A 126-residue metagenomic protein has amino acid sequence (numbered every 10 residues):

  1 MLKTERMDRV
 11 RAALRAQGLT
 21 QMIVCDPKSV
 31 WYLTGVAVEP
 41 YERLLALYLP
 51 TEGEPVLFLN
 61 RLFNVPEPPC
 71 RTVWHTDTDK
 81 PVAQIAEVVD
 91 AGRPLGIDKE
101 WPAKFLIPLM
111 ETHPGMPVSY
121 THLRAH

Functional and structural regions predicted by a protein language model:
M1-E54: Terminal domain-start leader segments
M22-C25, I97, P117-Y120: General beta-strand structural signal in soluble alpha/beta enzymes
C25-P27, L59-R61, I97-W101: Structural motif
L59-V73: Compact, glycine/acidic-enriched structural inserts
P68-P69, F105-H113: Short, aromatic/basic amphipathic alpha-helical patches
R71-P81: Short acidic-hydrophobic, aromatic-tinged amphipathic segments that line or gate anion-handling sites
Q84-V88, G92-A103: Hydrophobic alpha-helical hairpins/lids featuring a short glycine-rich hinge
T121-H126: Conserved small/polar residues in nucleotide/adenosyl-binding loops
